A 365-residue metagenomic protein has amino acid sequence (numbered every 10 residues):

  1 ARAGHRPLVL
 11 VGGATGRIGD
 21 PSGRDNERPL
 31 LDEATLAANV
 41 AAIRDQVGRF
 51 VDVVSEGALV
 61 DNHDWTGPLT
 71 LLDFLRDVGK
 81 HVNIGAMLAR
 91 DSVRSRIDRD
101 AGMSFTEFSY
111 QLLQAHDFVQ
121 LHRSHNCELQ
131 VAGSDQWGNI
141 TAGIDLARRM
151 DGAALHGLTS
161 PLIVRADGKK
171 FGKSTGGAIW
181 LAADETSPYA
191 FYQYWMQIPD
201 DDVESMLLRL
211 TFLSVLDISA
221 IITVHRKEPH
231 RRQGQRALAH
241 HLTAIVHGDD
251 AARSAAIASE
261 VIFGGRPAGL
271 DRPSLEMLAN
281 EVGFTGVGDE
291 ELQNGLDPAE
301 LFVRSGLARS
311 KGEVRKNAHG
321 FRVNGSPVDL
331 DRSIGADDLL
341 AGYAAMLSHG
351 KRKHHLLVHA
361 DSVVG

Functional and structural regions predicted by a protein language model:
A1-Q136, T141-I144, D151-H156, K169: NTP-dependent nucleotidyl-transfer catalytic core
R149-G365: Conserved nucleotide- and phosphate/pyrophosphate-binding catalytic cores in adenylate/nucleotidyl-handling enzymes
